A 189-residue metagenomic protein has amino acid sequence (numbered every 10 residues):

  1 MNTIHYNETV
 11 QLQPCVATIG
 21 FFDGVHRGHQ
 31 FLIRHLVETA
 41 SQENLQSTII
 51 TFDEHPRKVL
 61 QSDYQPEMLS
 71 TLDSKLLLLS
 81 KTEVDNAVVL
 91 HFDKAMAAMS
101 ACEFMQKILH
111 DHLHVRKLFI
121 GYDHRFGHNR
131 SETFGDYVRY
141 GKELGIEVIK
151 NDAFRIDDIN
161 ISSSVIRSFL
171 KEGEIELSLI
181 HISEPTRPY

Functional and structural regions predicted by a protein language model:
N2-E8: Short acidic-hydrophobic, aromatic-tinged amphipathic segments that line or gate anion-handling sites
E8-T71: N-terminal catalytic cores of NTP/NDP-binding nucleotidyl/phosphoryl-transfer enzymes
K58-L144: N-terminal Rossmann-like or analogous alpha/beta NTP/dinucleotide-binding catalytic cores that position adenine
E143-F154, I161: A short, charged helix-loop
I161-I166, E174: Extended, well-folded interaction surfaces typified by the phenylalanyl-tRNA synthetase beta subunit core
I180-Y189: Single conserved hydrophobic/aromatic residue that forms the stacking wall/gate of nucleotide- or nucleobase-binding
